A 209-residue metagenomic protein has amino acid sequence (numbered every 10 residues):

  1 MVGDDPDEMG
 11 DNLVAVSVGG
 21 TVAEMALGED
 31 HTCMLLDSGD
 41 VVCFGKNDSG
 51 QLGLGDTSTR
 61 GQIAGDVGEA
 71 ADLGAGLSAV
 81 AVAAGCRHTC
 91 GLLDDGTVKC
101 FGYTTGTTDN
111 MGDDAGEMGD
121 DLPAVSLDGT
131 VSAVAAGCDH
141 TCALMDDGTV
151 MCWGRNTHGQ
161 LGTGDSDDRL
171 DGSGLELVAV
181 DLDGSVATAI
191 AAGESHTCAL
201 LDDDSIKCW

Functional and structural regions predicted by a protein language model:
M1-G10, F44-D66, L92, K99-D120 (+3 more regions): Short glycine/serine- and acidic-residue-enriched loop/turn motifs that recur at repeat junctions
M9, V18, A75, M118 (+2 more regions): Conserved loop/turn at the beginning of each blade in beta-propeller domains
N12-A15, G68-A75, L122-A124, V178-A179: Surface-exposed loop and turn segments in beta-propeller and other repeat-based domains that flank or scaffold
V22, E29-T32, A79, C86-T89 (+4 more regions): Conserved positions at the start
G28-E29, D37, D48, G85-R87 (+6 more regions): Short loop/turn segments that connect beta-strands within the blades of beta-propeller domains, predominantly WD40
H31-M34, C43, H88-G91, C100 (+4 more regions): Conserved core positions of repeat-based scaffolds
